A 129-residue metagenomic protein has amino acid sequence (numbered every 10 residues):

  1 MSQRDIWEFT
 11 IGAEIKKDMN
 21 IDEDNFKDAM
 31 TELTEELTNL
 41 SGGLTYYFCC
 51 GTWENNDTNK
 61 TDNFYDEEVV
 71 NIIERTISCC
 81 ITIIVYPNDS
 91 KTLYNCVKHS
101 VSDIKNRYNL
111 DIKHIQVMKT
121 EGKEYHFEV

Functional and structural regions predicted by a protein language model:
M1-V129: Positively charged, small/polar-rich N-terminal and surface patches that mediate targeting and assembly and bind
